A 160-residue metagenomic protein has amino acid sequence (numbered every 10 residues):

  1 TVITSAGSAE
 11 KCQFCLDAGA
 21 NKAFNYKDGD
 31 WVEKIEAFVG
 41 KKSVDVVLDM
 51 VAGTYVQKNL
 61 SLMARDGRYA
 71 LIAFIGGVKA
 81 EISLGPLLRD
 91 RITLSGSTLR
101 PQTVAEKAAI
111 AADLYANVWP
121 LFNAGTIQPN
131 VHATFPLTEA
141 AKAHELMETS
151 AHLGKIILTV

Functional and structural regions predicted by a protein language model:
T1-Y55: Adenosine-nucleotide cofactor-binding segment
C15, T54-T126, T159-V160: Glycine-rich phosphate-binding loop and adjacent beta-alpha segment of Rossmann(oid) nucleotide-cofactor-binding
G40, A64, A151-H152: Short conserved AdoMet
D45-L48, R68-I72, P129-H132: Short catalytic-loop micro-motif centered on adjacent basic/acidic residues
W119, A124-A133, A141-V160: C-terminal capping/lid region of NAD(P)-dependent oxidoreductase domains
P136: A conserved short coil-to-beta-strand element within the FAD-binding core of flavoproteins
